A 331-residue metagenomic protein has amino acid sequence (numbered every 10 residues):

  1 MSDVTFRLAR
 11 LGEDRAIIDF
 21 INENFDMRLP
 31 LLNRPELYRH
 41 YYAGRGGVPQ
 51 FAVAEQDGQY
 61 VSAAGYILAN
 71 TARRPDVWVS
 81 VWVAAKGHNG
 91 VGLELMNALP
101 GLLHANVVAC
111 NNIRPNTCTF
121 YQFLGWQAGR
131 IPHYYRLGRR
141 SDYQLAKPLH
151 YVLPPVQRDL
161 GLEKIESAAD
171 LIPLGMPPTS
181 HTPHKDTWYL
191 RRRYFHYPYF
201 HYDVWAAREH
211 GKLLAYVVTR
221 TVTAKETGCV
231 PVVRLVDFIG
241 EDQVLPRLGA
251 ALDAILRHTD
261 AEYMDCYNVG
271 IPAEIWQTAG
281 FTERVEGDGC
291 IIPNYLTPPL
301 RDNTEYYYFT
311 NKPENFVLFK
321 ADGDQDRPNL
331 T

Functional and structural regions predicted by a protein language model:
M1-V4, E23, D260, L330-T331: Non-catalytic N-terminal targeting/anchoring module and adjacent flexible stem/linker that precedes the structured
F6, V79, V232-L235: Hydrophobic residues on conserved beta-strands that form the core of alpha/beta folds
A9, W82-A84, F238: Hydrophobic adenine-recognition pocket in adenosine-nucleotide-binding enzymes
A9-R74, Q122-P231: Amide-forming acyltransferase catalytic core, primarily the GNAT-like/NAT-type and related acyltransferase folds
L68, N106-R158, V218-T331: Active-site/acyl-donor-binding loops of N-acyltransferases
V81-L102, C110, Q243-A254: Conserved acetyl-CoA-binding loop-helix of GNAT-fold acetyltransferases
